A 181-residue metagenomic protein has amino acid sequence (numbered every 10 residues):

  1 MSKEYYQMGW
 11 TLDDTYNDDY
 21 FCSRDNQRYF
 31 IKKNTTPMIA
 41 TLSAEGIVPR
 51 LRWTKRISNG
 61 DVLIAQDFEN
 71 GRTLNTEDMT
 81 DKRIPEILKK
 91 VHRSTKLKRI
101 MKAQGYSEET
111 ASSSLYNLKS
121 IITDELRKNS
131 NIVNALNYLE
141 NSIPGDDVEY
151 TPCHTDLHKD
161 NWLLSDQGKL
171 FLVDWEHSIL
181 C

Functional and structural regions predicted by a protein language model:
M1-G9, K96-T155, S165-Q167: An alpha-helical support segment within catalytic cores of ATP-dependent transferases
D13-G105: ATP-binding pocket architecture of kinase catalytic cores
D18, I47, V148-C153, H158: Short beta-strand or tight-loop elements that sit immediately N-terminal to catalytic metal-binding acidic residues
R28, L63, Y150-P152, L170-L172: Hydrophobic "anchor" residues on beta-strands that sit immediately upstream of conserved functional sites
K33, T155, V173-W175: Short His-Asn-centered micro-motif
N70, L157-K159, H177-I179: Short, glycine/acidic-enriched loop or turn micro-motifs at the edges of active sites
S165-C181: Active-site Asp-x-Gly
